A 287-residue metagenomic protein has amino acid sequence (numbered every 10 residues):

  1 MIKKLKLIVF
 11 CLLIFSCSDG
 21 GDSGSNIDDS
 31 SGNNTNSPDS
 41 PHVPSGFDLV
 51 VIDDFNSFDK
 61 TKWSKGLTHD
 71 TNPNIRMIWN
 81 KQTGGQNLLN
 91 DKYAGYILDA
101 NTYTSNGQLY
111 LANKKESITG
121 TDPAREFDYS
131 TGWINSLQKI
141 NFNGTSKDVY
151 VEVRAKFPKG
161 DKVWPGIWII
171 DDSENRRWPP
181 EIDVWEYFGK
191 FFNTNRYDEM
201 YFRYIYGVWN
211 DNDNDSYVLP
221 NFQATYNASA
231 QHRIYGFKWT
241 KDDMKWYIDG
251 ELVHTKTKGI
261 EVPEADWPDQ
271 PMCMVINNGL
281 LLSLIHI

Functional and structural regions predicted by a protein language model:
K3-F10: Sec-dependent signal peptide recognition, specifically the positively charged N-region followed immediately by
F15-S16: C-terminal motif of bacterial Sec signal peptides marking the signal peptidase cleavage site
D19: Short, conserved catalytic or interaction motifs in soluble domains
G24-I285: GH16 jelly-roll
